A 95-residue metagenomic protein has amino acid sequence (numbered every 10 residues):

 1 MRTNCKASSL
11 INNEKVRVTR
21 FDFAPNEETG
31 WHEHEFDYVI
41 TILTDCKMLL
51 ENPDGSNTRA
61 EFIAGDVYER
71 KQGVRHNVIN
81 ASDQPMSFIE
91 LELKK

Functional and structural regions predicted by a protein language model:
T3-G30, D37-I40, L91: A short glycine-rich, His/Asp/Glu-containing loop-to-beta-strand
F21, T29-H34, E51, R59-A60 (+1 more regions): Short histidine-centered beta-strand/loop micro-motifs that create catalytic or ligand/metal-coordination sites
N26-T29, Y68, Q72-I79: Histidine-centered metal-chelating micro-motifs
E35-D54: Glycine- and acidic-residue-biased ligand/ion/polar-headgroup-sensing regions
G55-Q72: Short acidic-glycine-tyrosine-enriched beta hairpin
G73-K94: Ligand-binding loop in jelly-roll beta-barrel domains
